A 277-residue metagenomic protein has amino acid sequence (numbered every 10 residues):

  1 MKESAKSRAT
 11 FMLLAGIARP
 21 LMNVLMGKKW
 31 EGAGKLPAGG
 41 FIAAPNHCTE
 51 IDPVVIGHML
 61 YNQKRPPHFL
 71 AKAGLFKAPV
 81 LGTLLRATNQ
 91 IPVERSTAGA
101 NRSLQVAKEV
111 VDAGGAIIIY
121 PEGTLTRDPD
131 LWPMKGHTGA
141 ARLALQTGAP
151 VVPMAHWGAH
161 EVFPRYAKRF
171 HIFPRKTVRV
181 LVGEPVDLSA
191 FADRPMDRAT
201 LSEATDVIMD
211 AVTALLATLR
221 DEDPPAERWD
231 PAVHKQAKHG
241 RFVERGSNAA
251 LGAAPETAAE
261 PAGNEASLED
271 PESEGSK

Functional and structural regions predicted by a protein language model:
M1-K35, H58, P79-T88: A transmembrane-helix-recognition feature enriched in membrane-embedded lipid enzymes and envelope glyco-/phospholipid
K35-A98: Catalytic core of membrane glycerolipid acyltransferases/transacylases, capturing the structured, soluble-facing
M59, L84, E109, R142-Q146: Hydrophobic/aromatic ligand-binding patch that stacks against planar heteroaromatic rings of cofactors or nucleotides
Q105-V110, V178-T218: A charged, well-structured terminal subsegment
V110-A140: Catalytic-site beta-strand/loop segments enriched in glycine and acidic/polar residues
D130-A199, W229-K235, H239-L251: A cross-family acyltransferase "interaction/gating" segment
T218-V233: Short, flexible loop/turn segments with low-complexity composition
A259-K277: Long, low-complexity, intrinsically disordered segments
